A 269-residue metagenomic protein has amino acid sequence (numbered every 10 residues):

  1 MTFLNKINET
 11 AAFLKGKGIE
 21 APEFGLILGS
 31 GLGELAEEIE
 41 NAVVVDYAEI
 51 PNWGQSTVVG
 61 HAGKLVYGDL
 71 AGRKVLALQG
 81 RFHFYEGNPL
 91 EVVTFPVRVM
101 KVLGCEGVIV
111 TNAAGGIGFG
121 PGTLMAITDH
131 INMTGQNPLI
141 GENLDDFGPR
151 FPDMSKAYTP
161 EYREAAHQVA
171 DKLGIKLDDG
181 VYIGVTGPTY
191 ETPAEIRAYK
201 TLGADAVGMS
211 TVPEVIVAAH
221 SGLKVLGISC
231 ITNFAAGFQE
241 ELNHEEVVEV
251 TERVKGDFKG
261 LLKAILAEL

Functional and structural regions predicted by a protein language model:
M1-M154: Metabolite-binding pocket within alpha/beta catalytic cores that recognizes anionic/polar moieties
F13, K17, E161, A165-K176 (+1 more regions): Generic non-transmembrane alpha-helical segments
M100-G104, K200, A219: Non-catalytic positions within long, well-ordered alpha-helices that form the structural scaffold/packing of enzyme
E106, D205, K224: Short acidic/polar active-site loop segments enriched in Thr and Asp
R163, V169-D205: Active-site/ligand-binding-proximal alpha/beta "capping" segment
M209-E246: Zn-dependent metallopeptidase/amidohydrolase metal-coordination segment
A236-L269: His/Asp/Glu-rich mid-to-C-terminal helical/loop segments that flank catalytic regions of hydrolases
